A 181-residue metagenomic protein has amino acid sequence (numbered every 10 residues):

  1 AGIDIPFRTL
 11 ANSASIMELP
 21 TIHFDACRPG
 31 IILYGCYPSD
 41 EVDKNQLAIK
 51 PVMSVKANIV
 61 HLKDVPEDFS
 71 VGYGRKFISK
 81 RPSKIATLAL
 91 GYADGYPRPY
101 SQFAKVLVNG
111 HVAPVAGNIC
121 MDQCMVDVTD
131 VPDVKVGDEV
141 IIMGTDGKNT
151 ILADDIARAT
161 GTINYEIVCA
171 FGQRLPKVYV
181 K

Functional and structural regions predicted by a protein language model:
A1-K181: Active-site anion/phosphate-binding pocket segments in diverse small-molecule metabolic enzymes
